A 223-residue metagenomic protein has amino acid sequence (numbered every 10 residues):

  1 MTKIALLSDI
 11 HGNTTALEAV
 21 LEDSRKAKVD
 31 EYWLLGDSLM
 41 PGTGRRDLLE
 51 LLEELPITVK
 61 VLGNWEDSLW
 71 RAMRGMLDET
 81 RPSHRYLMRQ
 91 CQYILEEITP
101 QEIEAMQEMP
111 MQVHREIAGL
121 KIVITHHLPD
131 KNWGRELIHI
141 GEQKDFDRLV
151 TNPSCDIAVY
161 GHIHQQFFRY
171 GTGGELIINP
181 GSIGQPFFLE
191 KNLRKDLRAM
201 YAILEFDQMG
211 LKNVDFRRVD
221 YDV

Functional and structural regions predicted by a protein language model:
M1-A5, H114-V123, T172-L176, G210-K212: Beta-strand-turn-beta hairpins that frame and shape the catalytic cleft of phosphate-ester-processing enzymes
M1-P56: N-terminal active-site segment of His-dependent metallophosphoesterases
L7-S8, Y32-D37, P41, V59-N64 (+3 more regions): Active-site neighborhood of phospho(di)ester-bond hydrolases with catalytic His/Asp-centered motifs
H11-A16, M40-T43, W65-W70, V159-G171 (+1 more regions): Active-site environment of divalent metal-dependent phosphoester hydrolases
L49, L55-V113, I140-L149: Active-site neighborhood of divalent metal-dependent phosphoester bond hydrolases
R81-R85, A118-P153: Active-site-proximal segments of metal-dependent phosphoesterases and phosphodiesterases across multiple
Q143-G171, E175-I178: Anionic-ligand binding region
G171-V223: Acidic, His/Gly-rich catalytic cores of divalent-metal-dependent hydrolytic chemistry
